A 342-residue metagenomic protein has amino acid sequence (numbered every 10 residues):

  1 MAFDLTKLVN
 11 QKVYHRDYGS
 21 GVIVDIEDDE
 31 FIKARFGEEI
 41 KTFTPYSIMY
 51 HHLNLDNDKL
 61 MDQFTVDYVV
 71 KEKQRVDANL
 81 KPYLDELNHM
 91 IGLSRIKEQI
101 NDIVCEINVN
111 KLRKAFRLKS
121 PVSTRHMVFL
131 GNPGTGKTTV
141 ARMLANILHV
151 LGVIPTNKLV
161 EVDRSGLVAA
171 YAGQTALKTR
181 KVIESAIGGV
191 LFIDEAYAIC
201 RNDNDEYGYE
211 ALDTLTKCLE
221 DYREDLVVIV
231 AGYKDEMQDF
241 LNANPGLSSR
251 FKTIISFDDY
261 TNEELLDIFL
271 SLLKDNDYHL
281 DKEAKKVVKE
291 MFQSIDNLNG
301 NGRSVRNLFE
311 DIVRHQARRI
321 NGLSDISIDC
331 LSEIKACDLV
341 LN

Functional and structural regions predicted by a protein language model:
A2-N54: Basic/aromatic-rich interaction segments and small domains that mediate binding to polyanionic partners
Y83-R125: Pre-Walker A (pre-P-loop) alpha-helix and adjacent loop at the N terminus of AAA/AAA+ ATPase modules, a conserved
A115, A284-K285, G302, Q316-N342: Conserved C-terminal helix/linker of AAA+ ATPases
S120-N157, E184: Walker A/P-loop
L151-T156, E236-N242, S248, F257-N299 (+1 more regions): Conserved C-terminal "switch" segment of AAA+ ATPases
K158-A186: Short glycine-rich substrate-engagement loop in P-loop NTPases that contacts/grips substrate
A198-D203, L212-F257, D275: Canonical AAA+ ATPase core
D296-A317: The conserved phosphate-sensing helix
